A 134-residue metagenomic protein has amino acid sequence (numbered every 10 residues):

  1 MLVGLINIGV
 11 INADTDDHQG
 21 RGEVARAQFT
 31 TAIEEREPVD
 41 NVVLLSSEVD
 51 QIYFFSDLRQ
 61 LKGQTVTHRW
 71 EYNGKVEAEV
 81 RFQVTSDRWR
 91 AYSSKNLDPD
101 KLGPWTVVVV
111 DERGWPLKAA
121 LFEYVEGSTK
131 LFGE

Functional and structural regions predicted by a protein language model:
N12-E48, S128-E134: Short, compositionally biased P/S/T/A/G/V-rich stretches that sit at domain boundaries
V49, G63, D100-P104: Extracellular Ig-like/FN3 beta-sandwich strand-entry sites
Q51-R59: Short edge beta-strand/loop segments characteristic of extracellular beta-sandwich folds
H68-Y72, V109: Conserved aromatic beta-strand anchor motif in extracellular beta-sandwich/beta-rich domains
E77-D87: Solvent-exposed serine/threonine-rich low-complexity stretches and specific carbohydrate-binding patches
S86-S94: Aromatic sugar-binding surface patches on proteins that engage polysaccharides or sugar-phosphate polymers
G103-E112: Short, aromatic- and glycine-rich surface loops/edge beta-strands on solvent-exposed regions
D111-A119: Short acidic/polar inter-strand loop motif in beta-rich domains
